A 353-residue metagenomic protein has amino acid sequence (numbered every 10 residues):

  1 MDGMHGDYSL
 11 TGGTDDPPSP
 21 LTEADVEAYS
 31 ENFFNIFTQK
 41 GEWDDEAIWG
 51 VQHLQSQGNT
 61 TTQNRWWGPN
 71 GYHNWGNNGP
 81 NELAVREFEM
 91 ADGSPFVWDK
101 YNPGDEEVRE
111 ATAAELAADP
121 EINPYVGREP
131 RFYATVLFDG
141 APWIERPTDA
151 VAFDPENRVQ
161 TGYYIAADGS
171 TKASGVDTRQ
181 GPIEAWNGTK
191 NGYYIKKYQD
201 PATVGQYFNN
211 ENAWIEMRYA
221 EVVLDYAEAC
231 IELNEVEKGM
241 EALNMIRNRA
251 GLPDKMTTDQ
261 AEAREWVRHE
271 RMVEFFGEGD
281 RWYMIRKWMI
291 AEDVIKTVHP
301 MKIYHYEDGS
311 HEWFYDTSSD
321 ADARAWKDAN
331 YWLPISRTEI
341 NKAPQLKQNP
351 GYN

Functional and structural regions predicted by a protein language model:
M1-D2, A47-H53, Y125-V136: Hydrophobic, aliphatic-enriched repeat segments that assemble into extended interaction scaffolds in large eukaryotic
M1-D7, I246: Alpha-helical solenoid scaffolds that mediate protein-protein interactions, centered on TPR/SEL1-like repeats but also
G6-D15, E235-E241: Short, glycine/acidic-rich hinge or "gate" loops at secondary-structure transitions that mediate conformational
G13-M90, S94, I165-A166, S170-I195 (+5 more regions): Long, intrinsically disordered, low-complexity segments
W66-P142: Segments forming glycine/polar-rich beta-alpha architectures that bind adenosine-containing cofactors
V97-P120, R146-R158, Y304-T317: Low-complexity, polar-biased intrinsically disordered regions enriched in Pro/Ser/Thr/Gly
A118-I246: C-terminal substrate/ligand-recognition segments
